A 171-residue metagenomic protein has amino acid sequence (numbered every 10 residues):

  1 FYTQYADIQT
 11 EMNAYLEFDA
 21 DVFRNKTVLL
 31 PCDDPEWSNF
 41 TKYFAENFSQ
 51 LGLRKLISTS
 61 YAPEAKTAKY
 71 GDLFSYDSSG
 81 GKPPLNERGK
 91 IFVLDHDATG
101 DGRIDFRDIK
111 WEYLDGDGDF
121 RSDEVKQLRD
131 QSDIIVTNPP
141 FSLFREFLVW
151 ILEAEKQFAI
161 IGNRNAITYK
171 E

Functional and structural regions predicted by a protein language model:
F1-E171: Class I S-adenosyl-L-methionine-dependent methyltransferase catalytic core
